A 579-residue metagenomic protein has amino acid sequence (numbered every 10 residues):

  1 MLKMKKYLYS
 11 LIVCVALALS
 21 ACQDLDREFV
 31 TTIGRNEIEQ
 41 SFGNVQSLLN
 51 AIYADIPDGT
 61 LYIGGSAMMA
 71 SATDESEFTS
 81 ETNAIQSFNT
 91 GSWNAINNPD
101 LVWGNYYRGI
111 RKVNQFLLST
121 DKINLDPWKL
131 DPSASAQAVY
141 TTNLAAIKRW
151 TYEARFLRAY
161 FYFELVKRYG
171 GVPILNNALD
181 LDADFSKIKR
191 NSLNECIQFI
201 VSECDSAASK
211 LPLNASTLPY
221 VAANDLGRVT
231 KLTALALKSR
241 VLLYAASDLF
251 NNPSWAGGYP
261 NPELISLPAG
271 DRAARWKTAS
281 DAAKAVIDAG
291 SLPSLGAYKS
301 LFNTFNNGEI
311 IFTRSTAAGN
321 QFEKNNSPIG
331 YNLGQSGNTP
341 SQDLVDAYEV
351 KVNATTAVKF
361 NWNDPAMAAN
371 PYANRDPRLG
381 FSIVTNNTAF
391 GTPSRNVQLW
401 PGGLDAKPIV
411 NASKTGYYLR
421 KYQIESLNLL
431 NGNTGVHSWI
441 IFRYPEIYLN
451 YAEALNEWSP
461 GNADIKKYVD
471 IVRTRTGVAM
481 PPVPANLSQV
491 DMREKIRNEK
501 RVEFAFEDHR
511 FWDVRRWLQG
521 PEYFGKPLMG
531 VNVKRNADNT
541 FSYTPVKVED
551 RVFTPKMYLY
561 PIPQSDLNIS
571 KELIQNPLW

Functional and structural regions predicted by a protein language model:
M4-K6, A18-G43, I200, S239 (+4 more regions): Bacterial Sec-dependent N-terminal signal peptides
S10-A18: Bacterial N-terminal signal peptides
A21-C22, Y106-G109, F199-V201, D225 (+6 more regions): Long, intrinsically disordered, low-complexity segments
C22-T73, W93-N97, Y259, V352 (+4 more regions): Membrane-proximal, proline-rich intrinsically disordered regions
N36, I63-T82, L175-N177, D184 (+6 more regions): Short, surface-exposed recognition loops and adjoining beta-strand edges that mediate ligand/DNA contacts, enriched
Q46, N50, A54-P57, E81-Y169 (+10 more regions): Conserved, well-structured interaction surfaces
E164-P173, A215, V241-P253, E457-P460: Short coil/turn linking the two alpha-helices of tandem helical-hairpin repeats
